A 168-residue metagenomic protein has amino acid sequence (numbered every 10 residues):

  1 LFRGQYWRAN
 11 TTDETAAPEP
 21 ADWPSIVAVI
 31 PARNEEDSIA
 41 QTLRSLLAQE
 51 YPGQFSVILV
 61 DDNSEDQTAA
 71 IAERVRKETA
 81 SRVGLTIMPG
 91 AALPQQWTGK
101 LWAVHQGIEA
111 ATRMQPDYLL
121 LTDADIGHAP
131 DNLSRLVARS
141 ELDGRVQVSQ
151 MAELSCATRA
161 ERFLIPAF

Functional and structural regions predicted by a protein language model:
L1-P20, P166: N-terminal membrane-anchoring/stem segments of glycan-assembly enzymes
F2-Q5, P89-R113, A138-F168: Long helical/loop segments within the catalytic core of UDP-sugar-dependent glycosyltransferases, especially the large
A9-E14, E35-A48: Short, well-formed alpha-helical segments that are part of the catalytic scaffolds of diverse glycosyltransferases
P24-V27, S56: Cell-envelope/extracellular polymer assembly enzymes that use nucleotide-activated donors
E35-S38, S64, A129: Donor nucleotide-sugar binding loop of glycosyltransferases
L43-L93: Acidic donor-binding segment of Leloir-type glycosyltransferases
N63, D125-H128, L154-S155: A short, conserved beta-strand element in the Rossmann-like catalytic core that flanks the donor/metal-binding loop
P116-G127: Short beta-strand-to-loop acidic/aromatic patch adjacent to the donor-nucleotide binding site
